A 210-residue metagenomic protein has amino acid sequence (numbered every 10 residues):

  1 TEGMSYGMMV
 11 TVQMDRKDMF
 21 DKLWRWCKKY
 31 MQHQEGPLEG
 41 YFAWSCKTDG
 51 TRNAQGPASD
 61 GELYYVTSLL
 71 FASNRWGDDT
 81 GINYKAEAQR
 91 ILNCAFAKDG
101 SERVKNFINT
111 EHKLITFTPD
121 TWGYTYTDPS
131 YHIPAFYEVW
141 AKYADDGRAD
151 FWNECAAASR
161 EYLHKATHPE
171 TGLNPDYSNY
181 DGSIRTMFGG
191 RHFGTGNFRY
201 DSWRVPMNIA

Functional and structural regions predicted by a protein language model:
T1, G36-G40, A54-D60, D78 (+1 more regions): Extended ligand-binding clefts on enzyme/binding-domain cores
T1-E62, S68, R75-D79, D201-S202 (+1 more regions): N-terminal carbohydrate-binding/catalytic regions of secreted carbohydrate-active enzymes
M8, L70, Q89-L92: Short, well-ordered alpha-helical packing segments
Q13, K29, F71, C94 (+1 more regions): Positions within ordered alpha-helical repeat solenoids
S68-F71, S130-H132: Short, highly charged low-complexity linear segments
